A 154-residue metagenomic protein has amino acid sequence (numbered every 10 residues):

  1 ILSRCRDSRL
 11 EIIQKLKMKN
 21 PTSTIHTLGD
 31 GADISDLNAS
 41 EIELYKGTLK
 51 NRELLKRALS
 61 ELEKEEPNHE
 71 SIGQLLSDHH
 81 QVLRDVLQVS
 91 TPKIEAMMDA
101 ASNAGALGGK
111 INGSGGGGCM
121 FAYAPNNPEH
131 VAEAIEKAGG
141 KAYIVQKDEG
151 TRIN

Functional and structural regions predicted by a protein language model:
I1-G108, A122-N154: C-terminal nucleotide
G117: Glycine-rich active-site/cofactor-binding loop and its immediate structural neighborhood
